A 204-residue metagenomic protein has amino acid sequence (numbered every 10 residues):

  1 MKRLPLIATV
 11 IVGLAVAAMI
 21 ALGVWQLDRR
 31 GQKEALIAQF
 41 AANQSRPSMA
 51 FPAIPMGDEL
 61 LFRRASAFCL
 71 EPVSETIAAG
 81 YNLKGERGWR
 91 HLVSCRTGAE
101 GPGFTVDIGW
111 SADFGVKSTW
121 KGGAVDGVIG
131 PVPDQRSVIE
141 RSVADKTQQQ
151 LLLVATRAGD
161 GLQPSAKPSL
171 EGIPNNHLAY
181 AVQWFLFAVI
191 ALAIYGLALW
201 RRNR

Functional and structural regions predicted by a protein language model:
M1-R204: Surface-exposed, charge/polar-rich loops and edge strands
